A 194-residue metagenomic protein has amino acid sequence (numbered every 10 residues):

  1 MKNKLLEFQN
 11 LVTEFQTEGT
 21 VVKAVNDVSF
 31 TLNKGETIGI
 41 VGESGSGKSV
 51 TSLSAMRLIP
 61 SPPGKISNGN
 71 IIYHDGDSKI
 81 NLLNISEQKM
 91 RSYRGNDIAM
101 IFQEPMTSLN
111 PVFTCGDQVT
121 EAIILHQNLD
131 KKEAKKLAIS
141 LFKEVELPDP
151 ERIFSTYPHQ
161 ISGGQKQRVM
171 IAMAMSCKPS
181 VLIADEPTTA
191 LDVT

Functional and structural regions predicted by a protein language model:
V41-G42: The feature captures the beta-strand-to-loop junction immediately N-terminal to the Walker
N70-S92, D130: ABC ATPase NBD Q-loop/coupling interface
H74, E133-R152: Conserved ABC ATPase "signature" region
T156-I161, Q165: Conserved ABC ATPase signature
S176-S180: A short, proline-enriched helix->beta-strand linker immediately N-terminal to the Walker B motif in ABC-type P-loop
L182-D185: Catalytic Walker B motif of ABC-type/P-loop ATPase nucleotide-binding domains
